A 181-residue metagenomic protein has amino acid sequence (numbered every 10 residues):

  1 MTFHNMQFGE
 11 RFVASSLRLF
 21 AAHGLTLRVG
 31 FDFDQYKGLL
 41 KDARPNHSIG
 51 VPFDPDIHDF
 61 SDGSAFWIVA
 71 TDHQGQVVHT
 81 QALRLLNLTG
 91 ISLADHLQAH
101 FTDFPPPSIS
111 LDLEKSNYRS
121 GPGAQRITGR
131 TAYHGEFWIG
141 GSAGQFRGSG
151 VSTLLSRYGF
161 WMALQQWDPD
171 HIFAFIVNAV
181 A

Functional and structural regions predicted by a protein language model:
M1-G121: Non-catalytic substrate-recognition and accessory regions of acyl/acetyltransferase enzymes
L97-A181: Acyl-donor binding region in acyl/amide transferases
